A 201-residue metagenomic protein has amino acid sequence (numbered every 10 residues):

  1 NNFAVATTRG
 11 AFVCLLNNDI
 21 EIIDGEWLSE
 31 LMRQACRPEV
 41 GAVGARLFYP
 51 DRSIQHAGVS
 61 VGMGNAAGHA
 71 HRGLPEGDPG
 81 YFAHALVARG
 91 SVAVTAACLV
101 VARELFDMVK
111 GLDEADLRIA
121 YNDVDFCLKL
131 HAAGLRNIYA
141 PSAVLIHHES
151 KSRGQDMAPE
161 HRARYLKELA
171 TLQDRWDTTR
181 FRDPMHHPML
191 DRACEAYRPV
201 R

Functional and structural regions predicted by a protein language model:
N1-A6, C127-L128: Short, conserved alpha-helix that lines the donor NDP-sugar binding/gating region of sugar-transfer enzymes
G10, P38-V40, L135: Short, high-confidence coil segments that cap the C-terminus of an alpha-helix and link into the following beta-strand
V13: Short aromatic/hydrophobic "clamp" motif used to bind/position activated sugar donors
L16-N18: Catalytic metal- and UDP-sugar-binding loop of GT-A-like glycosyltransferases, i.e., residues flanking the conserved
I20-N65: Conserved donor NDP-sugar-binding/catalytic core segment of glycosyltransferases
W27-L31, A85-K110, A115-V144: A short, conserved alpha-helix in the catalytic core of glycosyltransferases
G41, D51-R52, M63-S91, V100 (+2 more regions): C-terminal, non-catalytic tails of nucleotide-sugar-dependent glycosyltransferases
V43-R46, A140-P141, H148: Short glycine/serine/threonine-enriched helix-capping/active-site loop that flanks the nucleotide-sugar donor pocket
